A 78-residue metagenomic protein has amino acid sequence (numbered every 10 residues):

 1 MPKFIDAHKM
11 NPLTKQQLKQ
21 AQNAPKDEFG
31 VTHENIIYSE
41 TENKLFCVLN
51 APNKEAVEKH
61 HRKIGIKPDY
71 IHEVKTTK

Functional and structural regions predicted by a protein language model:
M1-D27, S39, N43, K54 (+2 more regions): Short S/T/G/P-rich N-terminal loop/turn motif that feeds into the first structured element of a domain
F29, I64-K67: Short, structured coil segments at secondary-structure junctions
G30-I37, Y70: A short linear hydrophobic-aromatic micro-motif
L49-E55: Helix N-cap motif at beta-to-alpha junctions
I66-K78: Conserved short beta-strand edge segments in small beta-sheet-based binding/regulatory domains
